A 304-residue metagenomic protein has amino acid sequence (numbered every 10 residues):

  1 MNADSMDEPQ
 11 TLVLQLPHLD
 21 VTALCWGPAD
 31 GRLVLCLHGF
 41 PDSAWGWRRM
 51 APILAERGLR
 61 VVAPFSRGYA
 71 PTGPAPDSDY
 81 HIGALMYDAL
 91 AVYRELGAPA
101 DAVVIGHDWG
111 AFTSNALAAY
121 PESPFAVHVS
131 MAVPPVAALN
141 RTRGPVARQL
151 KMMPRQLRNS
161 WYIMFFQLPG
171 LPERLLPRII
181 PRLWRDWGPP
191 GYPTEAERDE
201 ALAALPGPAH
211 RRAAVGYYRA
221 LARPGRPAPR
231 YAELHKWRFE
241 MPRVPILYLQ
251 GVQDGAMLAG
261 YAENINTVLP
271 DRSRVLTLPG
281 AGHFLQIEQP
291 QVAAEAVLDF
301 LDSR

Functional and structural regions predicted by a protein language model:
M1-L33, E56-L59, P270, L298-R304: Alpha/beta-hydrolase fold catalytic core
A3-V13, D20-V21, V62, Y69-I105 (+1 more regions): Flexible "cap/lid" subdomain of the alpha/beta-hydrolase fold that forms the substrate-access gate
L24-P71: Conserved HGGG/HGGXW glycine-rich cap/lid loop of the alpha/beta-hydrolase fold
M50, L117, Y261, A296-F300: Hydrophobic residues on the short alpha-helix immediately C-terminal to a glycine-rich phosphate/catalytic loop
F65, T277-P279: Residue-level recognition of beta-strand->loop/alpha-helix junctions
A89, Y93, A293, V297 (+1 more regions): Hydrophobic "lid"/C-terminal helical patch of Rossmann-like NAD(P)-dependent dehydrogenase/epimerase domains
A281-P290: Catalytic histidine-centered segment of alpha/beta-hydrolase-like enzymes
